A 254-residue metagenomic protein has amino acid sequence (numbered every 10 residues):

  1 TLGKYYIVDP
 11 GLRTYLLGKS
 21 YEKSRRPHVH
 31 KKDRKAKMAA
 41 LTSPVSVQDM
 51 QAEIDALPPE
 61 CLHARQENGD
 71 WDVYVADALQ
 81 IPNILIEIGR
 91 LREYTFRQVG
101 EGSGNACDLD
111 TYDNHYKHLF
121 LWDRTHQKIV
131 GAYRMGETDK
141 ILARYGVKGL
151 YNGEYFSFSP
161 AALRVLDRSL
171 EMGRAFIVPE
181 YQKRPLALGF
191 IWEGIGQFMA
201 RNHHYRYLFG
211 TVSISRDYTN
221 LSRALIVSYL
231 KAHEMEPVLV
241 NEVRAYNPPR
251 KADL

Functional and structural regions predicted by a protein language model:
T1, E93, G102-A106, K140-L254: Acyl-donor binding region in acyl/amide transferases
T1-T42, L254: Non-catalytic C-terminal accessory region of glycerolipid acyltransferases and related lyso-lipid remodeling enzymes
A36-L79: Conserved N-terminal entry element of GNAT/NAT acetyltransferase domains
A40-V47, A78-I86, I129, P185 (+1 more regions): Generic detection of long, well-ordered alpha-helical segments
A64-D108, N114, H118, W122-T125 (+1 more regions): Short amphipathic alpha-helix that is part of the acyltransferase structural core
T111-D113, F190-I191: Short, glycine/acidic-rich beta->alpha junctions
Y116, D123-K148: Carboxylate/His-rich catalytic cores and anion/metal-binding grooves
